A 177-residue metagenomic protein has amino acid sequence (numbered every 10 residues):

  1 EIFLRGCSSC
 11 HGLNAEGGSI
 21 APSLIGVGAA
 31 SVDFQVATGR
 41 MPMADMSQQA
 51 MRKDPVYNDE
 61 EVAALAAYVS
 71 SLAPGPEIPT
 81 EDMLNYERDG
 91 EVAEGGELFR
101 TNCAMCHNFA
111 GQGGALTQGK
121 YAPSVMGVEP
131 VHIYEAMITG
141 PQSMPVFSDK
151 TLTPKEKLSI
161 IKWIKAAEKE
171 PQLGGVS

Functional and structural regions predicted by a protein language model:
E1-S23, F34, T38-A44, S71-T80 (+3 more regions): Periplasmic/extracellular electron-transfer cofactor-ligation site, primarily the c-type cytochrome heme-c attachment
S23-A30, F34, S47-A63, A122-E135 (+1 more regions): Electron-transfer interface patches adjacent to heme c in soluble/periplasmic c-type cytochromes and di-/multiheme
P42, A50, M83-L84, G113 (+1 more regions): Residue-level signal for alpha-helical context at structural boundaries
D54-T80, S148-S177: C-terminal capping alpha-helices of c-type cytochrome domains
E77-E94: Solvent-exposed, charged amphipathic helical/linker segments at domain boundaries
D89-E94, N102, N108-G174: Extracytoplasmic/lumenal ectodomains and periplasmic regions of secretory and membrane proteins
